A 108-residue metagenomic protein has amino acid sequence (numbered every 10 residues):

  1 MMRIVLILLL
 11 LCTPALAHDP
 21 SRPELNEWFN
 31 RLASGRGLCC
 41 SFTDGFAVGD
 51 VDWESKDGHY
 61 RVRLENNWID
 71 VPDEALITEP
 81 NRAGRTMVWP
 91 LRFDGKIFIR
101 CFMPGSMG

Functional and structural regions predicted by a protein language model:
M1-I7: Sec-dependent signal peptide recognition, specifically the positively charged N-region followed immediately by
M2, L16-A17, R92: Intrinsically disordered, low-complexity peptide-like regions
I7-L9, G45: A very general structural signal that marks isolated residues within well-ordered alpha-helical segments
L10, G37-L38, I99: Secreted/extracellular small peptides and ectodomain modules produced from precursors
C12-P14: N-terminal signal peptide c-region/cleavage motif recognized by signal peptidases
A17-R63, N67-W68: N-terminal secretory signal peptides
S55-G108: Helix-rich interaction surfaces within compact, conserved domain-sized segments that mediate assembly or partner
